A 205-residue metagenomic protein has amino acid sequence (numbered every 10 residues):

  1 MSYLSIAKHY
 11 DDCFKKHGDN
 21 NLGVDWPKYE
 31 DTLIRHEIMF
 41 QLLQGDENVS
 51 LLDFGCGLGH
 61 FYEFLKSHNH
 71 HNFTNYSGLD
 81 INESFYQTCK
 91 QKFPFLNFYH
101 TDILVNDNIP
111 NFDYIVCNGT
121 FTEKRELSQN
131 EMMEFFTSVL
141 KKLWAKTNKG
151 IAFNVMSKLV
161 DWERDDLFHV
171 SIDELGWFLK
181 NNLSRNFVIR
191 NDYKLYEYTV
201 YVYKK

Functional and structural regions predicted by a protein language model:
M1-N20: N-terminal, positively charged/glycine-rich alpha-helical extensions of SAM-dependent methyltransferases
E30-E47, F64: Conserved alpha-helix/loop element of class I SAM-dependent methyltransferases that forms part of the SAM/SAH-binding
L52, H60-N97: Class I SAM-dependent methyltransferase SAM/SAH-binding core
G57: Conserved glycine-rich SAM-binding loop
D107-Y114: A short acidic, Gly/Pro-enriched loop at the edge of an enzyme's catalytic core that lines a small-molecule cofactor
Y114-M133: A short SAM/SAH-binding and catalytic strip from SAM-dependent methyltransferases
T147-V155: Conserved beta-strand signature within the Rossmann-like core of class I S-adenosyl-L-methionine
E163-K205: Class I S-adenosyl-L-methionine
